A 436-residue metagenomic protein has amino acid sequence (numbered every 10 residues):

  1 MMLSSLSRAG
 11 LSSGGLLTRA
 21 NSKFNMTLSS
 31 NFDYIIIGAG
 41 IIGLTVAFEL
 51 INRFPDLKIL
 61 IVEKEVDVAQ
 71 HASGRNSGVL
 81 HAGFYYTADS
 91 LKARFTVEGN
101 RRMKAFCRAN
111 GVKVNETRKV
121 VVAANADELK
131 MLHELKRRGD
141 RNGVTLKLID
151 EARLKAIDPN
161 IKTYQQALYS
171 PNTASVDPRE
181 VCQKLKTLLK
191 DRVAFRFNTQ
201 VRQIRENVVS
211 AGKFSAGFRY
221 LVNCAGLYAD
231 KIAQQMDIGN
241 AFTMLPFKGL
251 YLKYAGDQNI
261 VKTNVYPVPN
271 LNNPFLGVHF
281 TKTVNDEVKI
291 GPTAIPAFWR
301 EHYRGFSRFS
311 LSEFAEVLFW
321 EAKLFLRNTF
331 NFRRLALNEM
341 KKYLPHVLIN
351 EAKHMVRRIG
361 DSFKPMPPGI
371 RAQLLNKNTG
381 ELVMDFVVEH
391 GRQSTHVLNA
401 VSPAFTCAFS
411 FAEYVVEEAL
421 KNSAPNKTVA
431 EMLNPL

Functional and structural regions predicted by a protein language model:
L28-I42, L60: Beta1/beta-strand and adjacent pyrophosphate-binding region of the FAD-binding site in flavoprotein oxidoreductases
S29, K113-A123, L135, N142 (+5 more regions): Helix-loop-beta segment of a Rossmann-like dinucleotide-binding subdomain
T45, I204-E206, A211-S310: Flavin-dependent oxidoreductases
I51-G74: Glycine-rich FAD pyrophosphate-binding loop
G78-R153, Y164, G277-V278, E287 (+2 more regions): Dinucleotide-binding Rossmann-like beta1-alpha1 core, especially the glycine-rich loop that anchors the ADP
T87-E98, V122-L132, L168-T187, L337-V347 (+1 more regions): Short beta-strand to alpha-helix junction loop
A152-K155, T243-G249, A255, L326-S402: Flavin (FAD/FMN) cofactor-binding core of flavoprotein oxidoreductases
A167-N207, G212, A216-Y220, C224 (+2 more regions): Helical element adjacent to the flavin cofactor pocket in flavoenzyme catalytic cores
